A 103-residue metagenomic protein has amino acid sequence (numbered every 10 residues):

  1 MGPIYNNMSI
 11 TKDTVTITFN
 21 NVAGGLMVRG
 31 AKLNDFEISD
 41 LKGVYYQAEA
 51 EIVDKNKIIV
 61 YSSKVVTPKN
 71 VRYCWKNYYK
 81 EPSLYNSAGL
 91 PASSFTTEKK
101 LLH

Functional and structural regions predicted by a protein language model:
M1-R29: Surface beta-strand/loop "capping" patches
V22-H103: C-terminal beta-sandwich/jelly-roll accessory domains of carbohydrate-active enzymes
